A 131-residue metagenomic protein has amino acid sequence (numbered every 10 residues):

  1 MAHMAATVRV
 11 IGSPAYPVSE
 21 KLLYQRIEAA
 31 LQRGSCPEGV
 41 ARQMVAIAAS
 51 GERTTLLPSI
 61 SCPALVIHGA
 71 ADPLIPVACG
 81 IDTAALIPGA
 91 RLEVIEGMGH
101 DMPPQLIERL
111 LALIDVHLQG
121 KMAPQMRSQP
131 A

Functional and structural regions predicted by a protein language model:
M1-T55, C62: Alpha/beta-hydrolase
T7, I75, M102: Hydrophobic/aromatic residue at the end of a short beta strand that borders the catalytic acidic motif
P58-I60, L86-I87: Short, conserved loop/helix-junction motifs that constitute active-site signature segments in enzyme catalytic cores
I60, V66-H68, D72: Short beta-strand/loop motif that positions the catalytic acidic residue of the alpha/beta-hydrolase fold
P73-C79: Conserved alpha/beta-hydrolase "acid-adjacent" motif
A90-A131: Catalytic active-site module of serine/aspartate enzymes centered on a nucleophile-bearing elbow/loop
